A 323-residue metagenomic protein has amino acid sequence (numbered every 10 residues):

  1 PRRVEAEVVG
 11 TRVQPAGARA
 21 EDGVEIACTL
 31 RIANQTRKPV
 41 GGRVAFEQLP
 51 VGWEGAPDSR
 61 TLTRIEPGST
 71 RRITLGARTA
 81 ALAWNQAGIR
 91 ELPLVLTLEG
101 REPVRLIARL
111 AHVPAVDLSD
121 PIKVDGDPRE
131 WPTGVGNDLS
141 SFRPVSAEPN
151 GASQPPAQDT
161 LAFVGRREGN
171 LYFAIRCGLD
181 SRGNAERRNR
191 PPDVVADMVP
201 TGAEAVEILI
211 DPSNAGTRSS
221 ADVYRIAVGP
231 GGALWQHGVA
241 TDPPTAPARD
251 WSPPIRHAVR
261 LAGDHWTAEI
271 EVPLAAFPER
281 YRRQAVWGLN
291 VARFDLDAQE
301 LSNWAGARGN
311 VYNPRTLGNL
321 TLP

Functional and structural regions predicted by a protein language model:
P1-E21, Q154-A162, D250-P253: Low-complexity, acidic Ser/Thr/Pro/Gly-rich terminal tails and inter-domain linkers that flank the onset of structured
D22-T29, A87-L92: Short, solvent-exposed loop/turn segments enriched in Ser/Thr/Gly
R31-T36: Asparagine-centered strand-capping/turn motif at beta-strand->loop junctions
P39-G41, D58-S59: Membrane-proximal, non-transmembrane interaction regions of membrane/secretory-pathway proteins
G42-F46: Short, well-ordered beta-strand segments
Q48-P57, D295-L301: Short aromatic-acidic-glycine turn motif
V51-A83: Intrinsically disordered, low-complexity Pro/Gly/Ser/Thr-rich segments with frequent PxxP/GP/PP motifs and embedded
L82-P323: Structural preference for beta-rich elements and adjacent junctions enriched in aromatics
